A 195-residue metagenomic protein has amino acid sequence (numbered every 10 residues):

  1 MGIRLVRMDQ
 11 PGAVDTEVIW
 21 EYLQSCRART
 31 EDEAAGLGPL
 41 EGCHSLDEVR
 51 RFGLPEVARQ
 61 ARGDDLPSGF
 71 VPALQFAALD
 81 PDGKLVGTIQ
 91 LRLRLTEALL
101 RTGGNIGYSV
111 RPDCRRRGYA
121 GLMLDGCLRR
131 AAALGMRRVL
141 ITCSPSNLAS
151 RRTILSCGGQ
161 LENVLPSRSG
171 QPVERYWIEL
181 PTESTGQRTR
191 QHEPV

Functional and structural regions predicted by a protein language model:
M1-N105, P112, R130, S169-V195: GNAT-family acyltransferases
V18, M123, A149: Charged catalytic carboxylate motif
G107-V110, R116-A133, R152-S156: Conserved acetyl-CoA-binding loop-helix of GNAT-fold acetyltransferases
A131-T142: Conserved GNAT acetyl-CoA-binding A-motif
I141-R151: Conserved beta-strand-loop-alpha-helix junction that forms the acyl-donor binding cleft
T142, L155-R175: Conserved catalytic-core motifs of GNAT/GCN5-like acyltransferases
